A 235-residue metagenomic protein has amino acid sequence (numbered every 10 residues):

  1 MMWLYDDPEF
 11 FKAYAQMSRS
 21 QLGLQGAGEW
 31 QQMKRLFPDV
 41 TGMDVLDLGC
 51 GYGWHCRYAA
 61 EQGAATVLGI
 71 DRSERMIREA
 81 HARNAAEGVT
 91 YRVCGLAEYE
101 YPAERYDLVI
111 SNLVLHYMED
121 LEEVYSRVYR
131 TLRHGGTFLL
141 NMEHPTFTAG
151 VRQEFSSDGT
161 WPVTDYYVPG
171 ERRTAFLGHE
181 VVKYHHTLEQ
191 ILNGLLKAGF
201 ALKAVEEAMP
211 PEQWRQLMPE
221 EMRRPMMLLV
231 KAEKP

Functional and structural regions predicted by a protein language model:
M1-V40, W54-Y58: Conserved class I S-adenosyl-L-methionine
L46-L48, Y52-Y99: Class I SAM-dependent methyltransferase SAM/SAH-binding core
E100-V109: A short acidic, Gly/Pro-enriched loop at the edge of an enzyme's catalytic core that lines a small-molecule cofactor
L108-E122: A short SAM/SAH-binding and catalytic strip from SAM-dependent methyltransferases
E122-T137: A short glycine-rich, Lys/Arg-flanked "PGG" loop and its adjoining helix->strand segment in the class I
F138-G170: Conserved class I S-adenosyl-L-methionine
M142, T146, A175-E189: Acceptor-substrate binding/catalytic loop of class I
V182-E206: Short alpha-helix
